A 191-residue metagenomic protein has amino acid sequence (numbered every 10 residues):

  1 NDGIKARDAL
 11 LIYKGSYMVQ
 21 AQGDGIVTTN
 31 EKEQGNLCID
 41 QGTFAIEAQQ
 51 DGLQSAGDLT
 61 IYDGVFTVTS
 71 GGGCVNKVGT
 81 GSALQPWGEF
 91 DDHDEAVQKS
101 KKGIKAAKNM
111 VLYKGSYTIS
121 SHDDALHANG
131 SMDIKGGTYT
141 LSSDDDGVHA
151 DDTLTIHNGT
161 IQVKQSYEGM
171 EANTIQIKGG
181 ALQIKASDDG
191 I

Functional and structural regions predicted by a protein language model:
N1-G190: Acidic/polar low-complexity surface segments
